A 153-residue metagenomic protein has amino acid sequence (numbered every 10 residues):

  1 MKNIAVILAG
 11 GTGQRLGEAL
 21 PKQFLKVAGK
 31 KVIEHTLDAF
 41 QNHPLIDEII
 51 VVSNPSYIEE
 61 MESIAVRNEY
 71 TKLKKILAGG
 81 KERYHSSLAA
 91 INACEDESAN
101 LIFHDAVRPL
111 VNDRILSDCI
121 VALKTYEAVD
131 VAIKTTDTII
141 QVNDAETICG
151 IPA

Functional and structural regions predicted by a protein language model:
K2-P55: N-terminal glycine-rich phosphate-binding loop and ensuing alpha1 helix
A5-I7, V51, F103, A128-V131: Structural beta-sheet core signal
I7, I33, A90, H104-D105 (+1 more regions): Residue-level signal for inorganic ion chemistry
L16, E60-E62, C119: Hydrophobic packing residues within well-ordered alpha-helices of enzyme cores
E34-S98: Conserved N-terminal catalytic core of the sugar/cofactor nucleotidyltransferase
E97-V107: Short beta-strand-to-loop acidic/aromatic patch adjacent to the donor-nucleotide binding site
L110-A153: Conserved core of the sugar-phosphate nucleotidyltransferase
